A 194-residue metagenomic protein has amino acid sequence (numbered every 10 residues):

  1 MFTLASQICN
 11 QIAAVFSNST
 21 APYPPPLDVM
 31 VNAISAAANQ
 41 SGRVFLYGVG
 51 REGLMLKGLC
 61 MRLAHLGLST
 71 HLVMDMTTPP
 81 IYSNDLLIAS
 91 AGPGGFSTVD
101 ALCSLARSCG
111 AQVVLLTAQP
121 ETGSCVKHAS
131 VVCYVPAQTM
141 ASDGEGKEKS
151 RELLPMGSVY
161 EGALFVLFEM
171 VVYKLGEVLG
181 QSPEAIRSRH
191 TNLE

Functional and structural regions predicted by a protein language model:
M1-Q40: An N-terminal, well-structured beta->alpha segment
T3, Q7, P22-P25, V29 (+4 more regions): Conserved active-site and cofactor/substrate-binding residues in soluble primary-metabolism enzymes
S6, M170, G176-E194: A short, charged, Gly/Pro-tolerant segment at domain boundaries
Q11-S19, A37, L66, V132-V135 (+2 more regions): Change "in soluble alpha/beta enzymes" to "in soluble alpha/beta proteins
A36-V49, L193: Glycine-rich phosphate/diphosphate-binding loops and the adjacent beta-loop-alpha structural elements that coordinate
R43-V166: Glycine-rich phosphate-binding loops that contact phosphosugars or nucleotide phosphates
